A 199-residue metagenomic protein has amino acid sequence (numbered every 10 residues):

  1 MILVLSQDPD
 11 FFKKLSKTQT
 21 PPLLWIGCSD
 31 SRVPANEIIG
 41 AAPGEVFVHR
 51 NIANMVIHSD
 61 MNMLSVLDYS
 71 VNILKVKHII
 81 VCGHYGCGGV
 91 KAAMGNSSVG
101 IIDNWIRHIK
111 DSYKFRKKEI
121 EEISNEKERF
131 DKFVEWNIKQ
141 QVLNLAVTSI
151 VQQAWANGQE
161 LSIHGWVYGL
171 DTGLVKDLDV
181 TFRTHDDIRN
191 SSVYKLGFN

Functional and structural regions predicted by a protein language model:
M1-P21, A53-K77, G88-N199: Divalent-metal-activated hydrolytic enzyme cores
V4-E45: N-terminal short beta-loop-beta anion/metal-coordinating cradle
I26-C28, R50, I80-H84, H164-G169: Short beta-strand segments
D30-R32, H84-G89: Gly/Ser/Thr-rich loops at beta-strand to alpha-helix junctions that form or flank small-molecule/cofactor-binding
P43-N54: Glycine/charged-rich beta-loop-alpha catalytic/anionic-binding loops adjacent to active sites
